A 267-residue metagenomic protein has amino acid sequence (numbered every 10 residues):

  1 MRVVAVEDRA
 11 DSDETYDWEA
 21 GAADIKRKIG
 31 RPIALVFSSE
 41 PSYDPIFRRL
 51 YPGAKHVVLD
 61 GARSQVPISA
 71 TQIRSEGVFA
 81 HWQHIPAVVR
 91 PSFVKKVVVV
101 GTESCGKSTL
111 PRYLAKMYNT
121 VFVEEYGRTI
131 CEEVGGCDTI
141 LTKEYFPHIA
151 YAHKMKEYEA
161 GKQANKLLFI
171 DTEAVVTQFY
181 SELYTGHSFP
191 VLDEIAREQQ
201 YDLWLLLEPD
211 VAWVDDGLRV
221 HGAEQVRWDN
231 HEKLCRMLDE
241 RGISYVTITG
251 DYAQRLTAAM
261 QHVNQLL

Functional and structural regions predicted by a protein language model:
M1-K95: Nucleotidyltransferase catalytic core that binds NTPs
I73, T185-Y252: A glycine- and Lys/Arg-enriched "phosphate-lid" helix/loop adjacent to the NTP-binding pocket of small-molecule kinases
V99: Hydrophobic anchor at the beta1->P-loop junction of P-loop NTPases
E103: The conserved Walker
K107: Conserved lysine of the Walker
R112-E159, A259: Conserved substrate/cofactor phosphate-moiety recognition/catalytic segment in nucleotide-dependent phosphotransferases
D138-H187: Conserved nucleotide-sensing/catalytic segment adjacent to the nucleotide-binding pocket in NTP-handling enzymes
